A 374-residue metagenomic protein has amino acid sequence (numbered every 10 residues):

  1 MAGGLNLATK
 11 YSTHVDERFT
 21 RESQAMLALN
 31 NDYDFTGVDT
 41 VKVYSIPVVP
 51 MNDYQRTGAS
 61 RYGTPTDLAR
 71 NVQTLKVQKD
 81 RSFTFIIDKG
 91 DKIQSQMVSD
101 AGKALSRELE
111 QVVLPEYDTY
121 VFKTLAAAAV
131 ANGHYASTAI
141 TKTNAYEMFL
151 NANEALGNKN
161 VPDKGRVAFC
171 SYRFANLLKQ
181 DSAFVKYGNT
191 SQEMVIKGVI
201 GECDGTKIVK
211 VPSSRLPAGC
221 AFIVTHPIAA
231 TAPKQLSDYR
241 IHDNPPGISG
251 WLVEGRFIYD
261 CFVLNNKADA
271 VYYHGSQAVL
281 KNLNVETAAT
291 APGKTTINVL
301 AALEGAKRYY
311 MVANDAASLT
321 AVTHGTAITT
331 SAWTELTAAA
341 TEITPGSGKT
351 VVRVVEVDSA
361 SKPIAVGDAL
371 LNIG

Functional and structural regions predicted by a protein language model:
A2-L27, D32-N52, N71-K79, D181-A278: Sequence/fold signature of self-assembling virion shell proteins
V48, G63-P65, N71-L75, K79-Q96 (+1 more regions): Structured, hydrophobic secondary-structure cores that serve as assembly/anchoring elements
K92-K159, V271-Q277: Alpha-helical scaffold segments that mediate packing/assembly in large oligomeric complexes
A129-G198: Extended, solvent-exposed, turn-rich assembly/linker loops in the middle of proteins
A302-T323: Solvent-exposed loop/turn segments flanking beta-strands in beta-repeat/beta-sandwich domains
W333-T350: Surface-exposed, short loops/turns at beta-strand junctions within beta-sandwich domains
A360-G374: Extracellular fibronectin type III
